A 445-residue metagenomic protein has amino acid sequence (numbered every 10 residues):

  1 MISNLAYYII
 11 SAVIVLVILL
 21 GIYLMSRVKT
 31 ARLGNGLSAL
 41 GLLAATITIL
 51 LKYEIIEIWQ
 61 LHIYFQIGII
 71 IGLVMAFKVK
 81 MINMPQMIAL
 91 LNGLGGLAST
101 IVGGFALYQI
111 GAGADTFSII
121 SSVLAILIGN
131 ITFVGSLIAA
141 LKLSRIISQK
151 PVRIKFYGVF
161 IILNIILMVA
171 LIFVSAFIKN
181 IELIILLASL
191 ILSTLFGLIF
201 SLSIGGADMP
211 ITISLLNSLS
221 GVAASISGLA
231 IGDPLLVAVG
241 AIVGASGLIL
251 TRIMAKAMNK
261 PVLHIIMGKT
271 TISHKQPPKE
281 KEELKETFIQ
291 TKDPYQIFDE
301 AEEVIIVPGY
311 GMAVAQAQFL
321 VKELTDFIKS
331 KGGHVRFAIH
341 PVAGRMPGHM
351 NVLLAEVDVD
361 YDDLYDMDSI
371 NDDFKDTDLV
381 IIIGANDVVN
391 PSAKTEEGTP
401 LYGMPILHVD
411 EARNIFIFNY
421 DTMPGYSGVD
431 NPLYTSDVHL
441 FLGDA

Functional and structural regions predicted by a protein language model:
I2-V15, K52-I70, S118-F133, N180-L192: Structural signature of hydrophobic alpha-helical transmembrane segments
V17-T30, I70-I88, S136-P151, F196-M209 (+1 more regions): C-terminal ends of transmembrane helices
R32-G41, L61-Y64, N83-G96, P151-I161 (+1 more regions): Cytoplasmic-side transmembrane-helix entry/capping segments in multi-pass membrane proteins
I49-H62, V74-P85, I101-T116, K179: Transmembrane alpha-helix boundary signature
M81-Y157, P261-I272: Interhelical loops and loop-helix junctions of multi-pass membrane transporters/channels
F105-A114, F177-I184, G206, I211 (+1 more regions): Transmembrane helix-loop junctions at the membrane interface of multipass transporters and ion channels
I242-A301: Membrane-interfacial segments at transmembrane helix termini in multi-pass membrane proteins
E282-A445: Structured cytosolic domains appended to multi-pass membrane proteins
